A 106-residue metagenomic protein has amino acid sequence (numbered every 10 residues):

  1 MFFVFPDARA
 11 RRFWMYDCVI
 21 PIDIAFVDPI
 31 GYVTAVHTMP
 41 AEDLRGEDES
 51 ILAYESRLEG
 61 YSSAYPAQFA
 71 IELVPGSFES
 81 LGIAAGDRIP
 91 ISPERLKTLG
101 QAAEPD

Functional and structural regions predicted by a protein language model:
M1-D106: Compact, glycine-rich, soluble single-domain proteins
